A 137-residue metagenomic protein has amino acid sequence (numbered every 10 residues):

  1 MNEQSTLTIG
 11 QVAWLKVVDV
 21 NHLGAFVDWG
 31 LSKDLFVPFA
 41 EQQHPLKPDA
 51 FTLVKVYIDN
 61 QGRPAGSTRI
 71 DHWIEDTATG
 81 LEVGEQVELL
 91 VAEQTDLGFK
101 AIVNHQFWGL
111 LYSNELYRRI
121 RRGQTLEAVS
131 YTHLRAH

Functional and structural regions predicted by a protein language model:
M1-T68, Q86-Y112: S1/OB-fold single-stranded RNA-binding interface
L7-I9, H72-T77: Short, charged/polar, Gly/Pro-enriched secondary-structure boundary elements
A40, E75-T77, N114: Short, solvent-exposed loop/turn positions at domain surfaces that link secondary-structure elements or cap domain
H44-L53, Y117-E127: Short nucleic-acid-contacting surface segments enriched for D/E, G, S/T with interspersed K/R
K55, D76-G80: Residue-level detector of conserved, function-critical positions
V83: A contiguous catalytic/ligand-binding core that recognizes phosphate-bearing ligands
E93-Q94, I102-N104, R122-Y131: Alpha-helical scaffold segments of alpha-solenoid architecture
T132-H137: Conserved small/polar residues in nucleotide/adenosyl-binding loops
